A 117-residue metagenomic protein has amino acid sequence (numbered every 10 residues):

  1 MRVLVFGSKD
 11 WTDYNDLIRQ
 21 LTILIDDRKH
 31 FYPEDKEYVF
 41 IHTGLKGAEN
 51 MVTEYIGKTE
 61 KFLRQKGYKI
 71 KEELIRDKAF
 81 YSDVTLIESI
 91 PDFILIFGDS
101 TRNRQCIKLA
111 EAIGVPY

Functional and structural regions predicted by a protein language model:
M1-D16: Glycine-rich phosphate-binding "P-loop"
T12-Y117: Acidic/glycine-enriched connector segments
